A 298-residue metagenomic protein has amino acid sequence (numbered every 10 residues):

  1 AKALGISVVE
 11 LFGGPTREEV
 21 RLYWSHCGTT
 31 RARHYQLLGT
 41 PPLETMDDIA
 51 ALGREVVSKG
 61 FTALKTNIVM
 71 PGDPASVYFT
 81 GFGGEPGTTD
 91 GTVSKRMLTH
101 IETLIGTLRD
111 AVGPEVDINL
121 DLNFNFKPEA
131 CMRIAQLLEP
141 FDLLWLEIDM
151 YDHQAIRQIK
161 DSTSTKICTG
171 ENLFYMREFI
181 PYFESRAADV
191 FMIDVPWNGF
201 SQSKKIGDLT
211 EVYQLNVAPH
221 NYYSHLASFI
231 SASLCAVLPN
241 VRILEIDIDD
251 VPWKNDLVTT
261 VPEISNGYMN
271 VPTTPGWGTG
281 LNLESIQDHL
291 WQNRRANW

Functional and structural regions predicted by a protein language model:
A1-D117, N125-M132, Q136-P140, D256-W298: N-terminal capping/lid subdomain adjacent to the active-site entrance of alpha/beta enzymes
Y23-S25, K65-V69, N119-N123, E147-D149 (+3 more regions): A cross-family glycoside hydrolase active-site/sugar-binding cleft signature
A63, W145, V190: Short, Asp-centered acidic motifs that coordinate Mg2+ and/or phosphate in catalytic or ligand-binding sites
M70-S76, T92-L98, I118-E129, W145-H153 (+4 more regions): Short, small-residue-enriched loops and turns at beta-alpha junctions that line or gate enzyme active sites
Q136, D142, Y151-Y268, P272-G280: Shared catalytic-loop signature of beta/alpha-barrel
